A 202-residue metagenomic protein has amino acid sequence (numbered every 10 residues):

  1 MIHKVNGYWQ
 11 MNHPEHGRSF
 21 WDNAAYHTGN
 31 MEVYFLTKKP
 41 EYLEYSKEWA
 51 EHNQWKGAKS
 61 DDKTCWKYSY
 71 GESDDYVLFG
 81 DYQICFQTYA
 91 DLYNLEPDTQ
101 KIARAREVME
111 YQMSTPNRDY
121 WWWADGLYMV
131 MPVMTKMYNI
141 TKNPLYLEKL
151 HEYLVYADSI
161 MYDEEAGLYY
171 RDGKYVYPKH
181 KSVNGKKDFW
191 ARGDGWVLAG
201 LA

Functional and structural regions predicted by a protein language model:
M1-A202: Glycan-recognition and catalytic cores of secretory/periplasmic carbohydrate-active enzymes
